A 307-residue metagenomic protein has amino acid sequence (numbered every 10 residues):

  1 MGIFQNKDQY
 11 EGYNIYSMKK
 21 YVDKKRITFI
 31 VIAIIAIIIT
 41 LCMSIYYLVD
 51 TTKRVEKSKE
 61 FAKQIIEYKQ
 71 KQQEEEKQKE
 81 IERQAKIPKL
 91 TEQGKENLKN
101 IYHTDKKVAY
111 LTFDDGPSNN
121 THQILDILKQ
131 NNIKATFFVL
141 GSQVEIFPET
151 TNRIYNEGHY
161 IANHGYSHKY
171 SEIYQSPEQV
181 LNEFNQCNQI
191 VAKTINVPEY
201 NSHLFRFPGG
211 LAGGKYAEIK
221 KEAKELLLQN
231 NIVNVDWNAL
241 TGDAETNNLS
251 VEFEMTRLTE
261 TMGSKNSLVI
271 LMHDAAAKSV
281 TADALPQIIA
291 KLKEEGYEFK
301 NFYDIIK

Functional and structural regions predicted by a protein language model:
M1, N14, M18-K20, G158 (+2 more regions): A general, composition-driven signal for non-globular sequence regions
G2-L111, P117-Q130, E149-N152, I288 (+1 more regions): N-terminal pre-catalytic segment of deacetylase/amide-hydrolase enzymes
N6-E11, K24-I27, F113, F137-F138 (+7 more regions): Broad hydrophobic/π-residue packing in well-ordered secondary structure
R83-H203: Active-site beta->alpha N-cap acidic-glycine motif
H168-L271, A275-K293, Y297-E298, D304-K307: Catalytic domains of cell-wall/extracellular-matrix polysaccharide-remodeling enzymes, centered on de-N-acetylation
